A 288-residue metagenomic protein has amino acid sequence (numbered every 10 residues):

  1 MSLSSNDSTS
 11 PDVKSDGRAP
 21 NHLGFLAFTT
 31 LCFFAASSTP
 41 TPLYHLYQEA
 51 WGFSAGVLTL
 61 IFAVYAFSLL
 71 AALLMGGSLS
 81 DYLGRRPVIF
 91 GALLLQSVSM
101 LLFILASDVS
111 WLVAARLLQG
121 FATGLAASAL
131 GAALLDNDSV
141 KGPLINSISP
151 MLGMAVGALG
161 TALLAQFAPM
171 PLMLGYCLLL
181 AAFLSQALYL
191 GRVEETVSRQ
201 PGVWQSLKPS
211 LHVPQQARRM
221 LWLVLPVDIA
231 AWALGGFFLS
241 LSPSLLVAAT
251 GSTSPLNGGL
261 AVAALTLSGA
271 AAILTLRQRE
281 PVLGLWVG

Functional and structural regions predicted by a protein language model:
P11-A19, E194-V224: Juxtamembrane intracellular "pre-TM" segments in multi-pass secondary transporters
D16-L46, A217-G236: Pair of pore-lining "gating" transmembrane helices in MFS-fold secondary transporters
G52, G84, L105-S110, P169: Helix-breaking motifs and short loop linkers at transmembrane-helix boundaries and internal kinks in secondary membrane
V88-L102, G284-G288: Structural signature of the two symmetry-related core transmembrane helices
S99, S110-Q119: Paired small-residue
A115-P150: Cytoplasmic helix-loop-helix junction between adjacent transmembrane helices in 12-TM secondary transporters
I145-G191: Helix-loop-helix hairpin linking two adjacent transmembrane segments in secondary transporters
G258-P281: Transmembrane alpha-helices of Major Facilitator/SLC transporters
